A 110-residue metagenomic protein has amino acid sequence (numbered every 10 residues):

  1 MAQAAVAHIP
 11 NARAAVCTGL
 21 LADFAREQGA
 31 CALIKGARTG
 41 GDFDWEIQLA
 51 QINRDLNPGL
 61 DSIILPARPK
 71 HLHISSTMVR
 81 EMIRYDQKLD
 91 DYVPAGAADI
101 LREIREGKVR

Functional and structural regions predicted by a protein language model:
M1-R110: Nucleotidyltransferase catalytic core that binds NTPs
